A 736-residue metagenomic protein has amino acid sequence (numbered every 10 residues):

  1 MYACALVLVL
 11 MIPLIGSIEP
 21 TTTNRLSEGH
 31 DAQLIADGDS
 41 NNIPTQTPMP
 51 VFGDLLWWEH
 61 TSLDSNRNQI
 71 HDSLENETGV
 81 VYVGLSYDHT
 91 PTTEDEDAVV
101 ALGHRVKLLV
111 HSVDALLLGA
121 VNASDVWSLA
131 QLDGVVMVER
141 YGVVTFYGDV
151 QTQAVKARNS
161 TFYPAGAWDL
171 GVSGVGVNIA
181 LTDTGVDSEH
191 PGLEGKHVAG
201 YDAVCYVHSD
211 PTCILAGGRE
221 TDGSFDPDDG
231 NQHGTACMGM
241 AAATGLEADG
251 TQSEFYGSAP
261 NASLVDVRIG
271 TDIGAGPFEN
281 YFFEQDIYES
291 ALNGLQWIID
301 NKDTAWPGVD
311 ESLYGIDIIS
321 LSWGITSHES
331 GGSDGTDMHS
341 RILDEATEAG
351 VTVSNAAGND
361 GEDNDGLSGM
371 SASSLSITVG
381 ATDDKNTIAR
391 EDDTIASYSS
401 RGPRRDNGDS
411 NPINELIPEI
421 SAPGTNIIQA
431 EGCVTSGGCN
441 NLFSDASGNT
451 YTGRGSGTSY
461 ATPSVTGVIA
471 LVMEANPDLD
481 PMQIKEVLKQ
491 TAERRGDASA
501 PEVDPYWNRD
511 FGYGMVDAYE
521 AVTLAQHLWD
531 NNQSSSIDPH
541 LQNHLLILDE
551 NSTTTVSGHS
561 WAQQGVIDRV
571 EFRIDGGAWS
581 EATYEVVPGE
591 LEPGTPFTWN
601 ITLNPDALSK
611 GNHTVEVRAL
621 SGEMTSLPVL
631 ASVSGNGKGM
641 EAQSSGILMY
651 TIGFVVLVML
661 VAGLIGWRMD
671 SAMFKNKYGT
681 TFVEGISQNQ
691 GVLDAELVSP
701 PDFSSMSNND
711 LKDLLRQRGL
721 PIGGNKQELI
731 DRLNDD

Functional and structural regions predicted by a protein language model:
M1-H30, L34-A36, K638-V698, L733-D736: Secretory targeting signatures
Y2-L117, N122-G166, N636-Q643: Autoinhibitory N-terminal propeptides
G166-Y201, C205-E289, S312-D317, E348 (+4 more regions): Subtilisin-like serine protease catalytic core
Y201-V207, S371-A470, E474: Extracellular S/T/G-rich loop segment that most often corresponds to the catalytic His/Ser-adjacent loop
L295-S333, A356: Short acidic, glycine-rich surface-loop motifs adjacent to enzyme active sites
I316-I318, E474-D549, T553-H559, Q563 (+1 more regions): C-terminal subdomain of the subtilisin-like protease fold in secreted/lumenal serine endopeptidases
I537-E641, F654: Long, low-complexity serine/threonine/glycine- and acidic-rich segments characteristic of extracellular
D694-D736: Basic helix-extension-helix modules of the SAP/HeH family
